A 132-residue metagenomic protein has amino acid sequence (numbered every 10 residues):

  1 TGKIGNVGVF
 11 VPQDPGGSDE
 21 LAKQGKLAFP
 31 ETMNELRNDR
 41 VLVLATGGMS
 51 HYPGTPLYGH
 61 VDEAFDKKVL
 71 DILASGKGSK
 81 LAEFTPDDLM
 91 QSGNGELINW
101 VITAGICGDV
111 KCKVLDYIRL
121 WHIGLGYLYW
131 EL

Functional and structural regions predicted by a protein language model:
T1-L27, N34-E35, T55-L132: Flexible, D/E/H-enriched segments
D39-M49: Beta-strand elements within well-structured catalytic alpha/beta cores of enzymes that handle phosphate/sulfate esters
H51-P53: Flexible loop/turn segments at secondary-structure boundaries
